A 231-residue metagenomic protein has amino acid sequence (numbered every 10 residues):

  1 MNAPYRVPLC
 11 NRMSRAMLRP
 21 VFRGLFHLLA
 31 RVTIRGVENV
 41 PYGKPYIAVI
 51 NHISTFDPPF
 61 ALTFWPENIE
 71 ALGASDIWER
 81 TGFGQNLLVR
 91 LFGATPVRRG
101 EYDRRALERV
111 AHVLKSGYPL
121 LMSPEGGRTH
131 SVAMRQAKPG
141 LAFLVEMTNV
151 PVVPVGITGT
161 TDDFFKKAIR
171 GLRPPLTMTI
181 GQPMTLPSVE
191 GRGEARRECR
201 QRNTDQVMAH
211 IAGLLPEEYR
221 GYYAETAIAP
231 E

Functional and structural regions predicted by a protein language model:
N2-G36, F60, E67, R80-F92: A transmembrane-helix-recognition feature enriched in membrane-embedded lipid enzymes and envelope glyco-/phospholipid
N2-S14, R104-E231: Non-catalytic C-terminal accessory region of glycerolipid acyltransferases and related lyso-lipid remodeling enzymes
V21-F22, L91-V97, P124-R128: Short, basic, glycine/proline-bearing loop/turn elements
R31-T33, E101-A106: Glycine-rich, highly charged phosphate/nucleotide-binding loops
I34, A71, A94-P96, V152 (+1 more regions): Conserved beta-strand scaffold positions in the cores of enzyme catalytic domains, especially in NTP/NDP-utilizing
G36, N51, G73-A74, G93 (+2 more regions): A secondary-structure boundary/capping signal
E38-P41, A111-H112: Short amphipathic alpha-helix with an adjacent loop that forms part of the alpha/beta core around
P41-E101: Catalytic core of membrane glycerolipid acyltransferases/transacylases, capturing the structured, soluble-facing
